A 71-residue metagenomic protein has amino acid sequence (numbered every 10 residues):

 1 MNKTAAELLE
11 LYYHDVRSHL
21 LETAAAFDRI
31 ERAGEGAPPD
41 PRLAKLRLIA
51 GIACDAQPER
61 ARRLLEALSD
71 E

Functional and structural regions predicted by a protein language model:
M1-E71: Surface-exposed peri-terminal alpha-helical interaction modules
